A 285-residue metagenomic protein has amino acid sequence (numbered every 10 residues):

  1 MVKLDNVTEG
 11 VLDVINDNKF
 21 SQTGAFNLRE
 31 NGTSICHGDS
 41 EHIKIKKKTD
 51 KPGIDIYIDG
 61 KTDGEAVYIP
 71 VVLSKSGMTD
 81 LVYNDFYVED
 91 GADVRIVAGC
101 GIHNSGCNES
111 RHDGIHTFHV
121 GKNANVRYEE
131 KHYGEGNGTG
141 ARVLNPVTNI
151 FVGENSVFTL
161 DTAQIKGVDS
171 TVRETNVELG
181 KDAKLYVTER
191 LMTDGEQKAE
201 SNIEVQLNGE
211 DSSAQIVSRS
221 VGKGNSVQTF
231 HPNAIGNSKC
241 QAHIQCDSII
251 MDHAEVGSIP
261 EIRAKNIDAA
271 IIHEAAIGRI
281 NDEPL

Functional and structural regions predicted by a protein language model:
M1-T49: Short, Gly/Pro- and small/polar-rich lid/capping loops
N27, I35-P284: Conserved beta-strand/loop scaffold segments within soluble protein domains that form the structured core and edges
